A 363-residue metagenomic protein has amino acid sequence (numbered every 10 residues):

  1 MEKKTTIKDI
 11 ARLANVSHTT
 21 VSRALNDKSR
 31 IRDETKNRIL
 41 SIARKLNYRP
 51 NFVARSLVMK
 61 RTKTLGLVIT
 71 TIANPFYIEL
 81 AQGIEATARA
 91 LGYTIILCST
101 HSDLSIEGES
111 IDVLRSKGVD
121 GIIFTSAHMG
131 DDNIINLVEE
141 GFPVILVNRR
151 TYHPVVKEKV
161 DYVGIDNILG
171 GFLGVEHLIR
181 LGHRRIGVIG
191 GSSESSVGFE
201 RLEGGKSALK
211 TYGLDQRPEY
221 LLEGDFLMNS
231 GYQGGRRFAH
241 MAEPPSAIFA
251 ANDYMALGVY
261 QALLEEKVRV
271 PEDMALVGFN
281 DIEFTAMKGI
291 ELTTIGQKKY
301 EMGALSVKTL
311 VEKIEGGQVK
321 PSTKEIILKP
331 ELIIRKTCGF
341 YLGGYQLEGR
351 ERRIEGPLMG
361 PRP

Functional and structural regions predicted by a protein language model:
M1-E2, L13, K45, A86-T94 (+2 more regions): Bacterial carbohydrate/catabolite-sensing allosteric modules
M1-K63, F76, L358-P363: N-terminal helix-turn-helix DNA-binding module of bacterial transcription factors
M1-T6, R44-E85, A90-Y93, H101-D103 (+1 more regions): N-terminal helix-turn-helix/winged-helix DNA-binding helices and compositionally similar short basic alpha-helical
A54, G108-I111, I134, V175 (+1 more regions): Short hydrophobic/charged patches on amphipathic alpha-helices used for structural packing and interfaces
T71-N74, H101, H128, G191-S196: Short histidine/acidic/glycine/proline-rich micro-motifs that form metal- and phosphate-coordinating active-site loops
F76-E79, I106, D132-N133, G204 (+1 more regions): Phosphate- and divalent-cation-binding pockets in alpha/beta enzyme and binding domains that engage nucleotide-derived
A86-I135, Y152: Central regulatory/effector-binding core of bacterial HTH transcription factors
